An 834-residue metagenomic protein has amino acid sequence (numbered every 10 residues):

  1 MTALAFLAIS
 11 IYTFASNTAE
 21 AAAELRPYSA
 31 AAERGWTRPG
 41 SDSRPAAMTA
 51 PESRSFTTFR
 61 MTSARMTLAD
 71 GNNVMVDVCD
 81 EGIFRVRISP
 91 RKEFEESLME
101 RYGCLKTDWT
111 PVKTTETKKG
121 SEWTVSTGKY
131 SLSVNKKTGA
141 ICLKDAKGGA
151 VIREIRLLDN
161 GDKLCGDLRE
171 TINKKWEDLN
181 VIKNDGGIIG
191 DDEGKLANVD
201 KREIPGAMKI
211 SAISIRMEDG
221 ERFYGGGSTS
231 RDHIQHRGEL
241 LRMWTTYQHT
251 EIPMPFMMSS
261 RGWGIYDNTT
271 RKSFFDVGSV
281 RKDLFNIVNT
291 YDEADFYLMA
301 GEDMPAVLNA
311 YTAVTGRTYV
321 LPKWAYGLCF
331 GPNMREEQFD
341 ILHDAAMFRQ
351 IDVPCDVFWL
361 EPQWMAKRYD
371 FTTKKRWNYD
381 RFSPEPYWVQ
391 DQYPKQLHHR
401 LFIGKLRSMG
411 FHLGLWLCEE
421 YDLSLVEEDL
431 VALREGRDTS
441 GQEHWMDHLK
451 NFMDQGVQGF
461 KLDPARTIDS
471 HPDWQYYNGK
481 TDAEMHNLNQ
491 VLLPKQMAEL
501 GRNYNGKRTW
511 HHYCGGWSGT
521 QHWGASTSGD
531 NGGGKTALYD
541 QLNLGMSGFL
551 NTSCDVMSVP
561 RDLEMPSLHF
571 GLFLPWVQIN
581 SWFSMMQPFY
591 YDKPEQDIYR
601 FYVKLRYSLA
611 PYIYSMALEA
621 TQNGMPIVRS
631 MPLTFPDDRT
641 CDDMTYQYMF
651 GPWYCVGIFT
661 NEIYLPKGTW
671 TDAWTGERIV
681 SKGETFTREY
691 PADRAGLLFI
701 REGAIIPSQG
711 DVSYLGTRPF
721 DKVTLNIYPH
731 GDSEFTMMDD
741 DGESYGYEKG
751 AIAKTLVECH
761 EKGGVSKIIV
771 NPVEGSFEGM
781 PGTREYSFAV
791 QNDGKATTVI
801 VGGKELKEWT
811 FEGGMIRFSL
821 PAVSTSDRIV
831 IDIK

Functional and structural regions predicted by a protein language model:
A22-A23, L68, T115-P322, P332-N333 (+5 more regions): Catalytic and substrate-binding clefts that recognize carbohydrates or anionic sugar/phosphate headgroups
A22-A64, D77-W123, G161-L164: A low-complexity, Ser/Thr/Gly/Pro-enriched, surface-exposed linker/loop concept that marks segments flanking
M66, V76, V86-I88, T124-V125 (+3 more regions): Short, well-ordered beta-strand segments enriched in hydrophobic/aromatic residues
V76, K129, F256, F348 (+5 more regions): Conserved, mostly hydrophobic/aromatic
R91, R101-G103, P354-V603, P632-P636 (+3 more regions): Aromatic- and carboxylate-enriched substrate-binding clefts and catalytic-loop regions of carbohydrate-active enzymes
S97-K113, D672-D693, T798-L820: Solvent-exposed beta-strand/loop surfaces of large extracellular or lumenal domains
E499-L500, G506-T509, S518-S526, M546-C554 (+2 more regions): Catalytic core of carbohydrate-active enzymes
P821-K834: Surface-exposed interaction regions enriched in Ser/Thr/Asp/Glu that occur as long low-complexity tracts or repetitive
